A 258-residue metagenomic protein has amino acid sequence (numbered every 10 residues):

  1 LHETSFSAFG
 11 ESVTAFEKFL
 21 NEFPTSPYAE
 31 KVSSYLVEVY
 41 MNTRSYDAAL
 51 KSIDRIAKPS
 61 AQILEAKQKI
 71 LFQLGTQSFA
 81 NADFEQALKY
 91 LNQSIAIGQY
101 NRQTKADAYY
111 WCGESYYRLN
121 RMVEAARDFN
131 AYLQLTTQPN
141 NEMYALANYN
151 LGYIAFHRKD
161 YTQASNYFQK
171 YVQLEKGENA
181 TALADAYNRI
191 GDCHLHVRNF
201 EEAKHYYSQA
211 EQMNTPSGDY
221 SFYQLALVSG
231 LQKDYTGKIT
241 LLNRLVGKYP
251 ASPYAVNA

Functional and structural regions predicted by a protein language model:
L1-A258: Acidic, polar-rich low-complexity tracts and alpha-helical solenoid repeat scaffolds
